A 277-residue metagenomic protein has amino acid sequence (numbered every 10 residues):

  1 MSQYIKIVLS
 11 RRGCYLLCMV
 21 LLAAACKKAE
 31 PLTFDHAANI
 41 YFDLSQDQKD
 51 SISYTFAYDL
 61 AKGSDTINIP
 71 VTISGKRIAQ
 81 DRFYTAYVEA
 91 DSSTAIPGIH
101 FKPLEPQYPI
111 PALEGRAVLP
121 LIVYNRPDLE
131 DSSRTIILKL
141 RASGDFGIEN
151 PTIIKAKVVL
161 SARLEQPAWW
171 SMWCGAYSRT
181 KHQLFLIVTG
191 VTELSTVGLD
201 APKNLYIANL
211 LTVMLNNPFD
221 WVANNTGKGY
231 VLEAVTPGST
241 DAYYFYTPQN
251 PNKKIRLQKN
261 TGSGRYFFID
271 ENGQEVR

Functional and structural regions predicted by a protein language model:
M1-S10: N-terminal secretory signal peptides that target proteins for export/translocation
R11-L17: Sec-dependent signal peptide recognition, specifically the positively charged N-region followed immediately by
L22-A25: C-terminal motif of bacterial Sec signal peptides marking the signal peptidase cleavage site
K27-Y84, D91-H100, V118, N125-R134 (+1 more regions): Intrinsically disordered, low-complexity regulatory regions in eukaryotic proteins
K102-E105: Active-site-adjacent structural elements in folded domains
Y108-A117: Short proline/glycine- and polar residue-rich coil/turn motifs
